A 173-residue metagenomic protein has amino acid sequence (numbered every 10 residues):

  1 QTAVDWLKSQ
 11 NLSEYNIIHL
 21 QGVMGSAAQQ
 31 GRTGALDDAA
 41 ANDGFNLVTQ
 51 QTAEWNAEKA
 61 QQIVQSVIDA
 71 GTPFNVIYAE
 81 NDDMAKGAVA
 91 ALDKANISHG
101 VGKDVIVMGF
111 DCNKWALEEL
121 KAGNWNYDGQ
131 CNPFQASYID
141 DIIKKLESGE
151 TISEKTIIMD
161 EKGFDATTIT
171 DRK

Functional and structural regions predicted by a protein language model:
Q1-G34, D38-A39, G44: Extracytoplasmic substrate-binding proteins
Q1-Y15, K59-A60, C112-A116, C131-S148: Hydrophobic alpha-helical segments within soluble ligand-binding/sensing domains
T2, A35, G87-A88, Y138: Phosphate- and divalent-cation-binding pockets in alpha/beta enzyme and binding domains that engage nucleotide-derived
Y15-L20, T49-Q50, N75-A79, I106-F110 (+1 more regions): Structural recognition of the beta-strand scaffold that forms the well-ordered cores of secreted hydrolase catalytic
N16, L20-M24, A28, D38-A39 (+1 more regions): Hinge/cleft segment of the Venus flytrap/periplasmic-binding protein
G25-Q29, A53, A57, Y78-N81 (+1 more regions): Solvent-exposed, acidic/flexible segments
L36, A53-E118: Hydrophobic alpha-helical
E119-N126: CN hydrolase (nitrilase-like) catalytic-core segments centered on the catalytic cysteine and neighboring Lys/Glu
